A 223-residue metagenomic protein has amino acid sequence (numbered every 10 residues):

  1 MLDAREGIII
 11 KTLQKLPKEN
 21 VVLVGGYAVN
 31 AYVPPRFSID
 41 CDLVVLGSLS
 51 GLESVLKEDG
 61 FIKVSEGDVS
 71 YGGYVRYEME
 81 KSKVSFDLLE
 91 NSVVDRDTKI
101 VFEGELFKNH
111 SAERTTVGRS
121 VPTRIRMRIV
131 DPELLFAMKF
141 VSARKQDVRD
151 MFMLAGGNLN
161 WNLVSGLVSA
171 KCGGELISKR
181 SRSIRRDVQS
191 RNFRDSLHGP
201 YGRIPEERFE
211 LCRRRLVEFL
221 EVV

Functional and structural regions predicted by a protein language model:
M1-V223: Compositionally biased terminal segments of proteins
